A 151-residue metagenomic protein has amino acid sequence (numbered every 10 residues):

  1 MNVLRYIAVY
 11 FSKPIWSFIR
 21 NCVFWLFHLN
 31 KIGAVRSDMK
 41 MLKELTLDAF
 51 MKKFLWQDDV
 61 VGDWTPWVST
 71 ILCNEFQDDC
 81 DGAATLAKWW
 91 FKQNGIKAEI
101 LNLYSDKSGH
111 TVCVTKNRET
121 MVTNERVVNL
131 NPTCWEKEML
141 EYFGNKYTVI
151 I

Functional and structural regions predicted by a protein language model:
M1-I151: A structural boundary/capping signal
